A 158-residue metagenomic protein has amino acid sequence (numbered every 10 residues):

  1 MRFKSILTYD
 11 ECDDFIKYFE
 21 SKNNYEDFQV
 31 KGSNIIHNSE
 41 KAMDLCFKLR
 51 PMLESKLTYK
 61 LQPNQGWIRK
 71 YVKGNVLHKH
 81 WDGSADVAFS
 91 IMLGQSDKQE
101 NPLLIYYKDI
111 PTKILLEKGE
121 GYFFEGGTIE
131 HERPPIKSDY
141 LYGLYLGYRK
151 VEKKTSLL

Functional and structural regions predicted by a protein language model:
M1-L57: Non-heme Fe(II)/2-oxoglutarate
F3-S5, Q62, F123-F124, Y145: A structural signal for short, well-ordered beta-strand segments and their strand-loop junctions that often border
F19, K41, W67, V72-G74 (+1 more regions): Short glycine-rich, polar/acidic loop-and-turn segments at beta strand-coil junctions
K48-M52, W67, A88: Generic beta-strand or strand-like secondary-structure segments
L57-W67: A short coil-to-beta-strand element that immediately follows conserved catalytic motifs
Y71-E132, Y140-L144, R149-L158: Catalytic core of non-heme Fe(II) oxygenases with the double-stranded beta-helix
